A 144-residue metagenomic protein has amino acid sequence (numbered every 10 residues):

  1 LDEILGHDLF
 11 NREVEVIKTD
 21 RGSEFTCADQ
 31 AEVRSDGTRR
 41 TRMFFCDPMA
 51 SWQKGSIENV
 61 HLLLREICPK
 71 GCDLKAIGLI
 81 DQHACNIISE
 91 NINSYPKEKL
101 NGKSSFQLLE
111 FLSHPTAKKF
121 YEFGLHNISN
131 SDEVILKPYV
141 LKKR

Functional and structural regions predicted by a protein language model:
L1-N11: Active-site beta-loop-alpha junctions of metal-dependent nucleic acid enzymes, especially the RNase H-like/DDE
G6, G22-S23, G55, G71: Glycine-centered flexibility motif
N11-C27, D47-M49: Acidic/histidine-rich, metal-coordinating catalytic segments
R12-E13, R39-T41: Loop/turn elements at helix/coil->beta-strand transitions in domains of secreted/extracellular proteins
Q30-R34, R40-N130, V140-K143: Charged alpha-helix within mobile-element recombinases
L136-P138: Short A/G/S/P-biased low-complexity tracts
